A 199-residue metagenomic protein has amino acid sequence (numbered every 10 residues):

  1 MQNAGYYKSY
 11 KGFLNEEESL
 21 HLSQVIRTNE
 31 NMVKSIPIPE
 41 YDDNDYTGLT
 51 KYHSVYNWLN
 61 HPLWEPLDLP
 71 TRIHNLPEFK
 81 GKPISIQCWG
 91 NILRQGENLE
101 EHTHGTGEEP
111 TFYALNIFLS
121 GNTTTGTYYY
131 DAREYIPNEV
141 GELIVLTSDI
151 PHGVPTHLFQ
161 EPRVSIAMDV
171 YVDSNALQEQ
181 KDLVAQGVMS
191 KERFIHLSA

Functional and structural regions predicted by a protein language model:
M1-G81, R193-A199: Non-heme Fe(II)/2-oxoglutarate
E78-V184: Catalytic core of non-heme Fe(II) oxygenases with the double-stranded beta-helix
K181-L197: C-terminal helix/juxtamembrane-tail motif
